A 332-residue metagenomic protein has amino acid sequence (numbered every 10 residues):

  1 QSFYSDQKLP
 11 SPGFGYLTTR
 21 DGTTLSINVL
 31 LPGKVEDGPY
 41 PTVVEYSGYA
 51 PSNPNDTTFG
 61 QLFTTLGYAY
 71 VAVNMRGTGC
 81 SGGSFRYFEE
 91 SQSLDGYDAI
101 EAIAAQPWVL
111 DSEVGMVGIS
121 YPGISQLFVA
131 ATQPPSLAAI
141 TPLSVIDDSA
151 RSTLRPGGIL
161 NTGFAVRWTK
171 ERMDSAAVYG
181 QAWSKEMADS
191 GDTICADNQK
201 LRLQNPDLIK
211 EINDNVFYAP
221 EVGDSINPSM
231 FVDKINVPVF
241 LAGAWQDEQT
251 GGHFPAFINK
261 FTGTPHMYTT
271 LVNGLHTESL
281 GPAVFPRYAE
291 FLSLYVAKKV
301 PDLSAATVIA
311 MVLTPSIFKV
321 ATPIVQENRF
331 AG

Functional and structural regions predicted by a protein language model:
S2-G38: N-terminal cap/lid segment of alpha/beta-hydrolase-fold proteins
L9-S11, T23, V237, G243 (+2 more regions): Alpha/beta-hydrolase-fold serine-hydrolase catalytic core, especially in secreted/extracellular enzymes
L31-P39, S84-Q92, D98-G115, S120: Gly/Ser-rich "nucleophile elbow"/oxyanion-hole loop immediately N-terminal to the catalytic nucleophile in hydrolases
D37-G48: Short beta-strand element of the alpha/beta-hydrolase
A50-L62, M75, H253: The serine-hydrolase catalytic nucleophile loop
F63-C80: Conserved alpha/beta-hydrolase
G118-F128, Q249: Glycine-rich nucleophile elbow surrounding the catalytic serine of serine-hydrolase chemistry
F128-K234, D302, T314-G332: Accessory cap/linker subdomain of secreted extracellular hydrolases
